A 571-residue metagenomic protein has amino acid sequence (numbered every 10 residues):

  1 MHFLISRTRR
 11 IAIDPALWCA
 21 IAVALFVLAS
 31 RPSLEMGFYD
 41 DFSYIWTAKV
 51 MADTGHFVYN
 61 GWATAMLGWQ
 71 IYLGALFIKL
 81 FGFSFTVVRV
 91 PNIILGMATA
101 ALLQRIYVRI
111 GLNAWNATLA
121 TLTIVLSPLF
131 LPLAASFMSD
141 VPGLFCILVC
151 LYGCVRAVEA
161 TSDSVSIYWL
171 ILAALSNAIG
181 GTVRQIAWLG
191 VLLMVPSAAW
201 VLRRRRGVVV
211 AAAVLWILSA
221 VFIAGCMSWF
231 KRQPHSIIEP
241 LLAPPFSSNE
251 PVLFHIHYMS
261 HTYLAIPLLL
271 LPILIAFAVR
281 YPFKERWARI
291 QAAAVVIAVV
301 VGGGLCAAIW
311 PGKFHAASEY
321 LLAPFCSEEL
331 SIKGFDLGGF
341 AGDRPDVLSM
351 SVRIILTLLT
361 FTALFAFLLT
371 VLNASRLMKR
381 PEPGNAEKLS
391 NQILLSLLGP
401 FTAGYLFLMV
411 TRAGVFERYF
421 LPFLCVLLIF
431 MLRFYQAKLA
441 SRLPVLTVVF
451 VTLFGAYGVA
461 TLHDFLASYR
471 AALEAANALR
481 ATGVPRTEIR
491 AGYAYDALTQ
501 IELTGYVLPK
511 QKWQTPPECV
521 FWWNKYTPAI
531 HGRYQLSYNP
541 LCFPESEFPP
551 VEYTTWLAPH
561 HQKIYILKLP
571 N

Functional and structural regions predicted by a protein language model:
I21-L25, A117-P128, P132, Y152 (+4 more regions): Short helix- or helix-capping micro-motifs that position conserved polar/aromatic residues at function-defining sites
A29-Y39, D53-I94, V183: Membrane-proximal lumenal/periplasmic loop motifs of glycosylation machinery
F38-Y39, P132-G143, I186, F416: Short acidic/glycine- and proline-prone juxtamembrane loop motifs at membrane-interface regions of multi-pass membrane
V90-G111, L126, V149-G153: Transmembrane-helix motifs of polytopic, lipid-linked glycan transferases
R109-G111, C150-W169, A199-R204, Y435: Membrane-interface transmembrane helices that cradle and orient dolichyl/undecaprenyl
I171, W216-A220, Q291-G302, V352-G404 (+1 more regions): Signature aromatic-anchored transmembrane alpha helix within multi-pass, membrane-resident enzymes that catalyze glycan
G180-G181, A187, P196-A341, F361 (+1 more regions): Membrane-lumen/periplasm interface segments of specific transmembrane helices in polyprenyl phosphate-linked
A317-S349, G414, V445-W523, T527 (+2 more regions): Membrane-embedded, lumen/periplasm-facing catalytic core of multi-pass transferases that use lipid-linked donors
